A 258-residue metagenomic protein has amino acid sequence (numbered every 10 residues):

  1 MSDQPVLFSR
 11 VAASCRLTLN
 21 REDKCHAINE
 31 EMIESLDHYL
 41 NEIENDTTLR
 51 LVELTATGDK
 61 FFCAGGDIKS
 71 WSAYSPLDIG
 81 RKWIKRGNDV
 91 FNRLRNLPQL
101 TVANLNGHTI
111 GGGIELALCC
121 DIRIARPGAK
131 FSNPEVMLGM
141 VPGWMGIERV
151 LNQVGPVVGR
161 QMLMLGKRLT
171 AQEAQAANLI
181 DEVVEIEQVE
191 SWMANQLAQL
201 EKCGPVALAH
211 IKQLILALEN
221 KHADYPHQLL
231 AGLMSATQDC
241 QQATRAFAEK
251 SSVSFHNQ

Functional and structural regions predicted by a protein language model:
M1-N20, K167-L200, A209-E219, A243-Q258: Amphipathic alpha-helical segments at domain termini/boundaries
M1-T55, N92: Conserved CoA-thioester-binding segment of acyl-CoA-metabolizing enzymes
L17, R21, L36, L54 (+7 more regions): Terminal peptide-recognition signature
H26, K60-F62, D181: Loop-to-helix element that buttresses phosphate recognition and phosphoryl-transfer chemistry
A56-V90: Glycine- (often His-adjacent) and acidic-residue-rich active-site loop that binds/positions the CoA thioester
D59-C63, T109-G111, S254: Short, active-site-adjacent cap segments at secondary-structure transitions
N92-P205, L233, T237, Q242: Crotonase-fold acyl-CoA enzyme core
